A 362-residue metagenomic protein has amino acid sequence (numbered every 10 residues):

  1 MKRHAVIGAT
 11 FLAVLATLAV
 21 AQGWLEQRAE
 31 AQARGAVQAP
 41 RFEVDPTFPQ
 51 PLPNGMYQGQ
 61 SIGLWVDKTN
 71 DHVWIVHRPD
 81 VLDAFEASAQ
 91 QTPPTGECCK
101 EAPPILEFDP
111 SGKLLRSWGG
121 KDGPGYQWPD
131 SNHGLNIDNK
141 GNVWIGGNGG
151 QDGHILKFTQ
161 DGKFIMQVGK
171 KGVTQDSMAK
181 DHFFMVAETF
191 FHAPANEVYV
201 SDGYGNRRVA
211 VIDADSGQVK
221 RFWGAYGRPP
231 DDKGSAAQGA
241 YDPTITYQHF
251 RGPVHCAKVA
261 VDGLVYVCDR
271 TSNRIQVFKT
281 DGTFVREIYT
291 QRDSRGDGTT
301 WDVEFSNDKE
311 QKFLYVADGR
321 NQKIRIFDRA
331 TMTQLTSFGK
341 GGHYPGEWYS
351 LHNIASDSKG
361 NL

Functional and structural regions predicted by a protein language model:
R3-F11, T17-L362: Eukaryotic scaffold repeat domains enriched in small/polar residues
